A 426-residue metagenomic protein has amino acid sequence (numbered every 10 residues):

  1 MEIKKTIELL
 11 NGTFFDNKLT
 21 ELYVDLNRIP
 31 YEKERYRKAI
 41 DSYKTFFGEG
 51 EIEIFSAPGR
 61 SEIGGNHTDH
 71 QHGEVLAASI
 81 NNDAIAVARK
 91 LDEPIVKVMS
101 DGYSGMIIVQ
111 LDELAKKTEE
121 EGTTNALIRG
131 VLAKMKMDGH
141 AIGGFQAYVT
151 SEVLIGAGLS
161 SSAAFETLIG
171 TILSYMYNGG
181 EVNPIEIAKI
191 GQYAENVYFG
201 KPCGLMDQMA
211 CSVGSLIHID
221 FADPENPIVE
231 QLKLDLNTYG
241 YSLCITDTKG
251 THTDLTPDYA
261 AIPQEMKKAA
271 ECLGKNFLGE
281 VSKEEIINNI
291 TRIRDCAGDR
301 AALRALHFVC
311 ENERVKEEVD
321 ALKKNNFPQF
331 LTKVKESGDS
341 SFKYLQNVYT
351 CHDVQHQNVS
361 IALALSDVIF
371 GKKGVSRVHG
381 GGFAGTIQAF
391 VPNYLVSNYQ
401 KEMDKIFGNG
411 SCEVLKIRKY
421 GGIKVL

Functional and structural regions predicted by a protein language model:
M1-R60, I85, R89, E93-E121 (+2 more regions): C-terminal nucleotide
A57-H72, E152-L168, K372-F390: Glycine/serine-rich anion-binding loops at beta->alpha junctions that coordinate negatively charged ligand groups
H72-D92, V213: Structural signature of FAD isoalloxazine-binding scaffolds in flavoprotein oxidoreductases
S79-N81, L159-G179, V391: DPxDG-like acidic metal-binding loop motif
K97-M99, G144-S151, E181-Y193, L331-E336 (+1 more regions): Beta-strand segments within the central parallel beta-sheet cores of soluble alpha/beta enzyme folds
M137-F145, L173-I187, N393-I406: Phosphate-handling active-site elements
G179-P227, S337, L363-S366, S376-H379: Alpha/beta catalytic cores of group-transfer enzymes, especially the acyltransferase/condensing modules of polyketide
